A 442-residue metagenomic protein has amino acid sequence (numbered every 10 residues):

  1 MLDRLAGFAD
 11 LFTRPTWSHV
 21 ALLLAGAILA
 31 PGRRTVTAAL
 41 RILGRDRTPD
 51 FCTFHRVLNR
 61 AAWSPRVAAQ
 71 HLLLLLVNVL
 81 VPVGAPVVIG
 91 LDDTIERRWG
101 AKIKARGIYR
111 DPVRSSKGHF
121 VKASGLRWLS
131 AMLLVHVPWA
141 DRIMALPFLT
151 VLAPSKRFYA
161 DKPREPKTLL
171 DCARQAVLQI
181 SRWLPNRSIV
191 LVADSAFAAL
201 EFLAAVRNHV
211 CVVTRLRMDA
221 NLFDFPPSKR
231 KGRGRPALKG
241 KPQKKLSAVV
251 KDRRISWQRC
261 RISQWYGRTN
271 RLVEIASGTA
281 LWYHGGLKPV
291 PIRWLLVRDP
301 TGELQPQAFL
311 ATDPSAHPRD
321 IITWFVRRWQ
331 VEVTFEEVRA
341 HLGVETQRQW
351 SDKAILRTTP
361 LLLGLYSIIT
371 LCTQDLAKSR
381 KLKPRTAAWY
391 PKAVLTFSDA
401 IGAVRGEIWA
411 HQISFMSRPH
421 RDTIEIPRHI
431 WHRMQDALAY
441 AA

Functional and structural regions predicted by a protein language model:
M1-A21, H55: Basic, short loop/linker segments at the boundary and entry of helix-turn-helix/winged-helix-like folds
M1-A6, L43, A101-K104, A140-A442: Single, function-defining residue in the core of a domain
L11-H19, G118-S124, Q349-T359: Structural motif
F12-T16, A27, P31-K102, R106-I108 (+7 more regions): Electropositive nucleic-acid engagement tracts
L24-A27, V57, I189-A196: Conserved short loop/turn motifs at secondary-structure junctions
A39, A131, G364: A residue-level signal for conserved active-site and pocket-lining positions in enzyme catalytic cores
L58, D92-I95, V135, S195-F197 (+2 more regions): Short, flexible loop/turn elements at secondary-structure junctions
R60-V151, S263, S277-L281: Active-site-proximal, Lys/Arg-enriched surface segment that forms a nucleic-acid-binding/basic interface patch
